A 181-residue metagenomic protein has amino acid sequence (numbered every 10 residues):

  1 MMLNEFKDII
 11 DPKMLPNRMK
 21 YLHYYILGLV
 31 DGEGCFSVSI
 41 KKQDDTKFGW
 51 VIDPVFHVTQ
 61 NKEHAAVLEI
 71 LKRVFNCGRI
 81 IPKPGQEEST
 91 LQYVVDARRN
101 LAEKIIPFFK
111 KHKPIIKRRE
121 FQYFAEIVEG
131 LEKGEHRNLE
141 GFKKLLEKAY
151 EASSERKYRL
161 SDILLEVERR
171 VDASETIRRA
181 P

Functional and structural regions predicted by a protein language model:
M1-P181: Sequence-level preference for short, compositionally simple segments enriched in small aliphatic or small polar residues
